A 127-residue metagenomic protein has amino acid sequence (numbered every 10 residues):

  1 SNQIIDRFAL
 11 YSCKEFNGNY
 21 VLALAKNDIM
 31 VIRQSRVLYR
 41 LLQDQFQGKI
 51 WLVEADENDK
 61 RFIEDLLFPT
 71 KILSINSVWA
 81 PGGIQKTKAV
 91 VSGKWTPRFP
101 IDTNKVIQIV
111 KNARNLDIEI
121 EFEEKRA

Functional and structural regions predicted by a protein language model:
S1-A127: RNA-contacting regions in translation and RNA-metabolism proteins, encompassing KH/S1 modules where present
